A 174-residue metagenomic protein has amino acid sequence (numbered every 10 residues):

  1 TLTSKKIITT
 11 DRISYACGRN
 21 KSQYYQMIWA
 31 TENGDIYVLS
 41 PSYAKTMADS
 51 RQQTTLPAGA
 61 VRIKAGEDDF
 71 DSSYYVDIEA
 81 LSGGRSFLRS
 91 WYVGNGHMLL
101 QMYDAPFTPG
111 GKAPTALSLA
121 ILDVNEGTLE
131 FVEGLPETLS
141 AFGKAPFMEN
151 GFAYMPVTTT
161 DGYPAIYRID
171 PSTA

Functional and structural regions predicted by a protein language model:
T1, V38-P57, L100-A116, T159: Short, conserved, GDST-rich strand-edge loop motifs in beta-rich repeat architectures
T1-N33: Long, acidic/polar, low-complexity amphipathic helices and coiled-coil-like
T1-T3, R51-D68, P114-E126, I166-D170: Beta-propeller blade signature
L2-S14, A65, F70-L81, T128-E137: Beta-propeller fold detector
C17-I28, A80-V93, E137-M148: Repeated scaffold domains used in trafficking and secretory/extracellular systems, primarily beta-propellers
N33-D35, N95-H97, N150-F152: Short coil/turn segments that connect the beta-strands within blades of beta-propeller domains
A60, S72-G127: Flexible, glycine-rich surface segments
L129-A174: C-terminal structured domain segments
